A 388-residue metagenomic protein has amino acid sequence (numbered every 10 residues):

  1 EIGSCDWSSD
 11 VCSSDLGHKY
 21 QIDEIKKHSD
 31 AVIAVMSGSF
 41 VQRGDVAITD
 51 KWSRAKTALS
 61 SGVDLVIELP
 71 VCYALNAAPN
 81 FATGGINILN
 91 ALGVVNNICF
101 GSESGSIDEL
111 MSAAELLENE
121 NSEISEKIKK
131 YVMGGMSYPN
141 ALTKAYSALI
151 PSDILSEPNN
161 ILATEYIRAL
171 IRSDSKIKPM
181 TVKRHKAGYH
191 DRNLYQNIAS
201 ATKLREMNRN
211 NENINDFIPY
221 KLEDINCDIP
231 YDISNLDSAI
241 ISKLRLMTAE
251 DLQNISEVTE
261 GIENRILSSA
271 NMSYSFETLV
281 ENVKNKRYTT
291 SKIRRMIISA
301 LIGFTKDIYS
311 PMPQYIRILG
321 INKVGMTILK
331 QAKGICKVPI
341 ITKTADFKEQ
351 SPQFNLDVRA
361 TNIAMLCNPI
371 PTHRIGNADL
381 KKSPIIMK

Functional and structural regions predicted by a protein language model:
E1-W7, V11: Single conserved hydrophobic/aromatic residue that forms the stacking wall/gate of nucleotide- or nucleobase-binding
C12-K19, V41-G44, H190: Short N-terminal binding/cap micro-motifs at the start of the first secondary-structure element
D15-S29, W52-S60, I167: Histidine-anchored nucleotide/phosphate-binding helix
S29, V63, V94-V95: A structural motif
A31-V41: A short beta-strand-loop structural module common to alpha/beta enzyme folds
Q42-V66, L75-G84: Glycine/small-residue-rich interface belts in oligomeric ring/scaffold proteins and their assembly partners
L69-K388: Active-site cores that bind ATP or allylic diphosphates and position pyrophosphate for catalysis
